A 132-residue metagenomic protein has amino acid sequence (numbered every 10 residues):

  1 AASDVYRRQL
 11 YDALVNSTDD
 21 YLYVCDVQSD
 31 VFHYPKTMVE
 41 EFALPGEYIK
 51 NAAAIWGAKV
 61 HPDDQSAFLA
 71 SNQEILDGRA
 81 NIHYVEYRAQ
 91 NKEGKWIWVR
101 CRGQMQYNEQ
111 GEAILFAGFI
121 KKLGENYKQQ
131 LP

Functional and structural regions predicted by a protein language model:
A1, H33-T37, A67: Generic alpha-helical secondary structure signal
A1-Q9: Conserved small/polar residues in nucleotide/adenosyl-binding loops
D4, E112-L123: PAS-family sensory domains
R8-Q9, K50, Y127-P132: Sensory-domain boundary/capping and coupling elements
Q9-G57, L115: PAS-family sensory domain signal
V27, Q106, L123: Hydrophobic pocket-lining residues within nucleotide cofactor-binding pockets
H33, A70, E109, K128-Q129: Active-site-proximal flexible loops/turns
V39-A117: PAS-family sensory domains
